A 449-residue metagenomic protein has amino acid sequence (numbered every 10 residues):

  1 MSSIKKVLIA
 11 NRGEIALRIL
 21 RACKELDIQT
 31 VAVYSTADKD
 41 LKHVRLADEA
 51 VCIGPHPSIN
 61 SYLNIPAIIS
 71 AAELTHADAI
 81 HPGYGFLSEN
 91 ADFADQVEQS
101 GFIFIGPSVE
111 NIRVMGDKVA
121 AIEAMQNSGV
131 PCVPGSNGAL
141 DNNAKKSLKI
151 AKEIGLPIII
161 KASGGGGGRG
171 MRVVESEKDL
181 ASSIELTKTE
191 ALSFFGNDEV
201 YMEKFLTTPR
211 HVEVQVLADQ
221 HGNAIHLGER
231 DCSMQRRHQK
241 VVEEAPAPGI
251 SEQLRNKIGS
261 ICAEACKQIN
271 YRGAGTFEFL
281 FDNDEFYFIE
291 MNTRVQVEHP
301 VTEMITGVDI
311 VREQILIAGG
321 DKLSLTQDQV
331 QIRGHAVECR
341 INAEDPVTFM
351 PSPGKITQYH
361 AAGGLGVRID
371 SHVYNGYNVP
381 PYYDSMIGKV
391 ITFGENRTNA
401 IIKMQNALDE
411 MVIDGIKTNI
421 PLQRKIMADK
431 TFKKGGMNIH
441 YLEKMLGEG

Functional and structural regions predicted by a protein language model:
M1-N127, N137-K149: ATP-binding N-terminal substructure of ATP-dependent carboxylate-amine bond-forming enzymes
S2-S3, I9-R18, A22-E25, A50-C52 (+6 more regions): ATP-dependent carboxylate activation and anion-phosphoryl transfer catalytic cores that bind Mg-ATP to form
V31, H81, I103-I105, V133 (+3 more regions): Structural detector of well-ordered beta-strand residues that form the stable sheet scaffold of enzyme domains
I59-N60, I112, G170, H299-V301: A generic structural signal for short coil/turn motifs at secondary-structure boundaries
A124, L156, R169, T189 (+1 more regions): N-terminal phosphate-binding caps/lids of nucleotide- and nucleic-acid-binding domains
P134-G138, M171, G249-I250: Flexible, glycine/proline-enriched loop segments at strand-loop-helix junctions that form or flank small-ligand binding
K149-I159: Acidic/histidine-enriched active-site and ligand-binding environments that engage anionic O-linkages
